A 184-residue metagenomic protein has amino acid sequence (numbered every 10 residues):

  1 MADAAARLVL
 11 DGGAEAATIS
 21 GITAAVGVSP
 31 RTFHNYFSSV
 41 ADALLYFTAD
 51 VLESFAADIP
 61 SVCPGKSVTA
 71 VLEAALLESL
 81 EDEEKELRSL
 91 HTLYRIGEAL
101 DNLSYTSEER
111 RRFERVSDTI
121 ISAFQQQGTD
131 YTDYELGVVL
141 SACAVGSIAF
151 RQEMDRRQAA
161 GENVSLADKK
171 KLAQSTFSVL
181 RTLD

Functional and structural regions predicted by a protein language model:
M1-L8, I22, F47-V51, F55: Generic hydrophobic, amphipathic alpha-helix propensity
A4-G12, D58, V145-E153, R157: Solvent-exposed, amphipathic alpha-helical segments
L8-D42, Y46: Helix-turn-helix
V51, F55, S79, E83 (+3 more regions): Hydrophobic recognition helices of helix-based DNA-binding modules
E53-R95: Hydrophobic alpha-helical connector segments
E73, L136-A144, I148: Short, well-structured alpha-helical segments
G97-T129, D133-S141: Amphipathic alpha-helical packing segments from all-alpha helical-bundle domains
S122, Q126, Q152, R156-D184: C-terminal peripheral helix-coil segments that are non-catalytic and often amphipathic
